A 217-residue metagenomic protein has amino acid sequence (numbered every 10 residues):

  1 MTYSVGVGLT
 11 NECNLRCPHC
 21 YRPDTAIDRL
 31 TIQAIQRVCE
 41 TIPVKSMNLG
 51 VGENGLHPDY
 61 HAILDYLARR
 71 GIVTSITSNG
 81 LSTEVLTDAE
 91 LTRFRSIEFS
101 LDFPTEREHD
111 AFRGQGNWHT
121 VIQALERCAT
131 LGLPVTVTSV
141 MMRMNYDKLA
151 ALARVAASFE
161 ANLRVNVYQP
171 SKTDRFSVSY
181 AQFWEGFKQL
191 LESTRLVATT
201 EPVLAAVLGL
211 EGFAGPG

Functional and structural regions predicted by a protein language model:
M1-S96: Conserved alpha-helical substructure of the radical SAM core
R29-L30, H61, S100-D102, R107-G217: Radical SAM enzyme [4Fe-4S]-AdoMet core and its adjacent flexible, acidic and glycine-rich loops/tails across
